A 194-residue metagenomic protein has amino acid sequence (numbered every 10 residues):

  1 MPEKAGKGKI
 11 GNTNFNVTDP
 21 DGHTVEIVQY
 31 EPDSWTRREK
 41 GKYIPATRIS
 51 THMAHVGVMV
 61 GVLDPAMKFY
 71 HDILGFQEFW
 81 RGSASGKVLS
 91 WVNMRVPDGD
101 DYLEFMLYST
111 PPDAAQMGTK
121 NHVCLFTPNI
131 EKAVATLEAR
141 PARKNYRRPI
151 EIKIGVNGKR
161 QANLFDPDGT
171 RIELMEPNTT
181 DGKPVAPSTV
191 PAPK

Functional and structural regions predicted by a protein language model:
M1-H52, V58, W80-A84, S90-R95 (+1 more regions): Vicinal oxygen chelate
A54, K120-N121: Eukaryotic phosphotyrosine signaling hubs
M59, C124-F126: Short hydrophobic/aromatic beta-strand micro-patches that form the beta-sheet surface supporting nucleotide- or nucleic
V62-W80: Amphipathic alpha-helical segments
L103-T110: Flexible internal linker/loop segments at domain or repeat junctions
I130-L137: Short amphipathic alpha-helices within nucleic acid-binding modules
